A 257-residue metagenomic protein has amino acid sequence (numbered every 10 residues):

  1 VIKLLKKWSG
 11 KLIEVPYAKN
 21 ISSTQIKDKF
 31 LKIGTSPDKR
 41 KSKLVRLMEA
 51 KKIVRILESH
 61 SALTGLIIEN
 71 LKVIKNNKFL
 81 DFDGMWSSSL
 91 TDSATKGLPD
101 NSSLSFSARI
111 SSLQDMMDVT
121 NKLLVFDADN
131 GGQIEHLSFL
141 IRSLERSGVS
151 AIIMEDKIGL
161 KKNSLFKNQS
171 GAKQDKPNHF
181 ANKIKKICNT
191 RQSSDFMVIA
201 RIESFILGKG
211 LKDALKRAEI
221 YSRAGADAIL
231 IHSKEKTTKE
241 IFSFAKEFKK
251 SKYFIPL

Functional and structural regions predicted by a protein language model:
V1-K39: Classical nucleotidyltransferase
D38-L257: Alpha/beta enzyme core
